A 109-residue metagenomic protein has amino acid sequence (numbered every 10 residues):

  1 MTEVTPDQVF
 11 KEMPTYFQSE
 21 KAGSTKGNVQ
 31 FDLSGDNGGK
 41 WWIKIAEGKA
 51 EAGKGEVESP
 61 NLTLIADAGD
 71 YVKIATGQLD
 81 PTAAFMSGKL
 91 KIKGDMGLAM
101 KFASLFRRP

Functional and structural regions predicted by a protein language model:
M1-P109: Feature captures hydrophobic
